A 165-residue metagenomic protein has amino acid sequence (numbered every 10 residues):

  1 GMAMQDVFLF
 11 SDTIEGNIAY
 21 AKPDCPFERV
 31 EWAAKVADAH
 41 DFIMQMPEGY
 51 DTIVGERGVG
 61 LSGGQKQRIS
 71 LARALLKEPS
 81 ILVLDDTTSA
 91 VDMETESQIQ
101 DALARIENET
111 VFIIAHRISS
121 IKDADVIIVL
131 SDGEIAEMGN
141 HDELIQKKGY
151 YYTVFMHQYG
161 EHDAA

Functional and structural regions predicted by a protein language model:
G1-M4, F112: ABC nucleotide-binding domain signature
E15-E56, Q100-D101, N108, Q146 (+1 more regions): ABC ATPase nucleotide-binding domain helical subdomain, centered on the C-loop/LSGGQ "ABC signature"
H40-I69, T87, V91-E94, G160-A165: ABC-fold ATPase nucleotide-binding domain signature/coupling loops
M44-G49, D101, K122-A165: C-terminal portion of ABC ATPase nucleotide-binding domains
L76-S80: A short, proline-enriched helix->beta-strand linker immediately N-terminal to the Walker B motif in ABC-type P-loop
L82-D85: Catalytic Walker B motif of ABC-type/P-loop ATPase nucleotide-binding domains
D92-A102: Conserved D-loop/post-Walker B switch-helix segment of ABC ATPase nucleotide-binding domains
A104-A115, I121: Conserved catalytic loops of ABC-family nucleotide-binding domains
